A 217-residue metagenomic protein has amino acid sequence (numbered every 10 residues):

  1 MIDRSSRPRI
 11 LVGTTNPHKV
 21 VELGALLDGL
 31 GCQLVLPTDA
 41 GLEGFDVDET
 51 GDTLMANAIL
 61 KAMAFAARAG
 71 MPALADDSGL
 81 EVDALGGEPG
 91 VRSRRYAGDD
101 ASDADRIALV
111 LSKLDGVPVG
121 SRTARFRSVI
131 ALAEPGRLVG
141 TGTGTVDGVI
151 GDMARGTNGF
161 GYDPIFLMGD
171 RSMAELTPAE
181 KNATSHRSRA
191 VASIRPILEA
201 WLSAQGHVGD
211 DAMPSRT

Functional and structural regions predicted by a protein language model:
I2-L11, P17-P37, G41-T217: Anionic-ligand binding patches
